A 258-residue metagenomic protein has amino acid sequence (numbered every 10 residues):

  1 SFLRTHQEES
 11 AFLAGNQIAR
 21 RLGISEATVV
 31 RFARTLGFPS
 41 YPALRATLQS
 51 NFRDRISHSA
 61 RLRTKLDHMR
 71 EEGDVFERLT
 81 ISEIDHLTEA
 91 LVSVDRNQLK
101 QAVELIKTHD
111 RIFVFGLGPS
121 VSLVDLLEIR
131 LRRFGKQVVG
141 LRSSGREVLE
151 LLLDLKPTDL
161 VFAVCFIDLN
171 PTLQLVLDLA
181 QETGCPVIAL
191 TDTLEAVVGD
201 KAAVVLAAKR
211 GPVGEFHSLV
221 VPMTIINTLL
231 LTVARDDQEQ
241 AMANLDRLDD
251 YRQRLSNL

Functional and structural regions predicted by a protein language model:
S1-Q98: HTH-adjacent hinge/linker in prokaryotic transcriptional regulators
F2, A102-L105, L151: CheY-like receiver
D95-K107: Short, acidic loop-to-helix structural element flanking the phosphoryl-transfer center in phosphate-processing enzymes
K107-I225, V233-D237: Glycine-rich phosphate-binding loops that contact phosphosugars or nucleotide phosphates
L229: C-terminal binding/interaction regions
E239-L258: A short, charged, Gly/Pro-tolerant segment at domain boundaries
